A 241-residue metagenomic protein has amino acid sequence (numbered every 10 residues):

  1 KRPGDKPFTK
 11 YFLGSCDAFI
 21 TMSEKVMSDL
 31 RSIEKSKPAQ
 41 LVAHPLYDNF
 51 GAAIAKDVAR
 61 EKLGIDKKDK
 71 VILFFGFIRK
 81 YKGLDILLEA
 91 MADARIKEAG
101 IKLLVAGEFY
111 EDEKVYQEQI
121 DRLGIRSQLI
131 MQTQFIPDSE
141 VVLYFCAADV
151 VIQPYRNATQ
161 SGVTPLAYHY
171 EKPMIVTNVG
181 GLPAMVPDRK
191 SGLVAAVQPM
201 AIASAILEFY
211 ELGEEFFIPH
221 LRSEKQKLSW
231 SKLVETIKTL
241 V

Functional and structural regions predicted by a protein language model:
G14-I54: Donor nucleotide-sugar binding/catalytic pocket of nucleotide-sugar-dependent glycosyltransferases
L46, F75, K102-V115, Q134: Glycosyltransferase donor-sugar binding loop
G51-I65: A short helix/loop element that forms part of the nucleotide-sugar donor recognition site in Leloir-type
D66-K82, L88-M91, L104: Conserved donor-binding/catalytic core segment of Leloir-type glycosyltransferases
Y116-S139: Nucleotide-activated donor-binding/catalytic signature segment of Leloir-type glycosyltransferases, i.e., the conserved
L143-T159, K172: Acidic donor-binding loop of glycosyltransferase active sites
P173-V176, V186: Short hydrophobic beta-strand element within catalytic cores of glycosyltransferases and related nucleotide-activated
D188-M200, L207-E214: Conserved acidic donor-binding segment of nucleotide-sugar-dependent glycosyltransferases
